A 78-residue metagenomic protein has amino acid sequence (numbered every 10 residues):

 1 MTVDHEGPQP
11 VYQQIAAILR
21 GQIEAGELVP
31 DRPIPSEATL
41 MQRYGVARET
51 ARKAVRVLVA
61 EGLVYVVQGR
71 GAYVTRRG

Functional and structural regions predicted by a protein language model:
M1-V46, K53-R56, A60-Y65, R70 (+1 more regions): Extreme N-terminal segment that seeds HTH/winged-HTH DNA-binding domains in transcriptional regulators
